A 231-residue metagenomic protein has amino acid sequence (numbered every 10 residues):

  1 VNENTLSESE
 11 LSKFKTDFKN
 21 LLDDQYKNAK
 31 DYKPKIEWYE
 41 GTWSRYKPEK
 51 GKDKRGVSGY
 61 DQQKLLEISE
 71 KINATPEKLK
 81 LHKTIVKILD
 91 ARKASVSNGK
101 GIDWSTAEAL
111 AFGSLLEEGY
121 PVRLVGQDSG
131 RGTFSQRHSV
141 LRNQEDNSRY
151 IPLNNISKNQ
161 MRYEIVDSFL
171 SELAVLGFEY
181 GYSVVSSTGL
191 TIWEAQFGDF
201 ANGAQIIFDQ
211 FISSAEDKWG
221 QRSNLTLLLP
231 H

Functional and structural regions predicted by a protein language model:
V1-H231: Flexible, glycine-rich loop/tail regions that form catalytic "lids" or insertion modules at the edges of active sites
